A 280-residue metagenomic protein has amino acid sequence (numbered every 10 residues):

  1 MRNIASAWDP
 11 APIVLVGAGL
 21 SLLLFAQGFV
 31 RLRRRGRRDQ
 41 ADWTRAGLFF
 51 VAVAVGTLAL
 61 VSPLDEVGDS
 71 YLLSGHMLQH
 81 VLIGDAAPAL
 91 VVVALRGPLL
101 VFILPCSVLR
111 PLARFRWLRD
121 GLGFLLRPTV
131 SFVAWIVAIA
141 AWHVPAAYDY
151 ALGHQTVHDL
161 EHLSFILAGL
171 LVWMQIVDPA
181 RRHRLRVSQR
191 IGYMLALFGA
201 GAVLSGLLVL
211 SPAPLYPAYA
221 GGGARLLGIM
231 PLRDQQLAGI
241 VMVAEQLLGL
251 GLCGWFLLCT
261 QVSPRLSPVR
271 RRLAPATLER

Functional and structural regions predicted by a protein language model:
M1-R280: Alpha-helical membrane segments of multi-pass proteins
